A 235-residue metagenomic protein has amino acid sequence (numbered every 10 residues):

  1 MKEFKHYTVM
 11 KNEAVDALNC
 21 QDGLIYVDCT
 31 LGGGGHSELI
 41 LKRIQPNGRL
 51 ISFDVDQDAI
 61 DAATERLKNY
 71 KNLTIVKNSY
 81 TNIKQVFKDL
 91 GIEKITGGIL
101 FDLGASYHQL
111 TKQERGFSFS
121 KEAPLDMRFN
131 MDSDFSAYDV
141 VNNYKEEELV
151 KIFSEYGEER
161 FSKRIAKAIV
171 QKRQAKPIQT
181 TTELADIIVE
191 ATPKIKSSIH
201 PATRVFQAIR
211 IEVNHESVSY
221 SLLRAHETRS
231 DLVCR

Functional and structural regions predicted by a protein language model:
M1-R224, S230: S-adenosyl-L-methionine-dependent methyltransferase catalytic core, i.e., the SAM/SAH-binding region
V233-R235: Hydrophobic alpha-helical segments, chiefly the membrane-spanning helices and signal/signal-anchor peptides
